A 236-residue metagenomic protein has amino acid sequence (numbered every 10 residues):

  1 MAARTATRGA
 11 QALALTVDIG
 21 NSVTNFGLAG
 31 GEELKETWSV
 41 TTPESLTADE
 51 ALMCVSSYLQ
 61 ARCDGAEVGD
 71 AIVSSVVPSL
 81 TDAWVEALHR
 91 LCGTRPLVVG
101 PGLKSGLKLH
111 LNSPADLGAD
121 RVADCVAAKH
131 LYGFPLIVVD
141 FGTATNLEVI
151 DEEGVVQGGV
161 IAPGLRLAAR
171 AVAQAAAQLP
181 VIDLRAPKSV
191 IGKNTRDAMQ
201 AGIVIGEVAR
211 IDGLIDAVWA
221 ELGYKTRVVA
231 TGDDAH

Functional and structural regions predicted by a protein language model:
A2-S57, C63-A66, G154-V181, R185-A186: Short glycine-rich, Thr/Ser-proximal phosphate-binding strand/loop in the N-terminal lobe of ATP-dependent enzymes
A2-T7, A12-V17, L46, A169-H236: ATP-binding/phosphotransfer module of carbohydrate and carboxylate kinases, centering on a glycine-rich
A14-D18, I72, L136-D140, V229: Short glycine-aspartate micro-motif
L46, E50, C54, S75 (+7 more regions): Conserved active-site and cofactor/substrate-binding residues in soluble primary-metabolism enzymes
V55-D70, L91, I215-T226: Phosphate/pyrophosphate-binding loops at sites that engage ATP/ADP/AMP, CoA/4′-phosphopantetheine, polyphosphate
A66-D82: N-terminal low-complexity or amphipathic/hydrophobic leaders
D82-R95, P135: Nucleotide and nucleotide-moiety/phosphate-recognizing core
T94-V98, L103-A175, V204-I215: Phosphate-binding/catalytic loop of phosphoryl-transfer enzymes
